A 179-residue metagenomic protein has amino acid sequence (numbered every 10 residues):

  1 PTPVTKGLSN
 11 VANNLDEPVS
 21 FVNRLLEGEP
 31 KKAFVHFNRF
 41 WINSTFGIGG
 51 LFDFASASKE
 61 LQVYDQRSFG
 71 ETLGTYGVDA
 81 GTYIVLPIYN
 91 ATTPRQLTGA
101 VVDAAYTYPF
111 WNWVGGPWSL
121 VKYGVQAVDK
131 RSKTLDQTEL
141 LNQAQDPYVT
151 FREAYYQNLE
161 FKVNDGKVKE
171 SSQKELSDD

Functional and structural regions predicted by a protein language model:
P1-E27, N164-D179: Juxtamembrane regions of bacterial inner-membrane/periplasmic proteins, predominantly the peptidoglycan biogenesis
P1-T5, S9, N13, S20 (+5 more regions): Short hydrophobic helices that act as membrane-entry/anchoring signals
N10-P94: Mid-length scaffold segments of soluble, non-membrane domains
G70-E71, T75-D179: A structured, mid-to-C-terminal "fold-capping" secondary-structure block
